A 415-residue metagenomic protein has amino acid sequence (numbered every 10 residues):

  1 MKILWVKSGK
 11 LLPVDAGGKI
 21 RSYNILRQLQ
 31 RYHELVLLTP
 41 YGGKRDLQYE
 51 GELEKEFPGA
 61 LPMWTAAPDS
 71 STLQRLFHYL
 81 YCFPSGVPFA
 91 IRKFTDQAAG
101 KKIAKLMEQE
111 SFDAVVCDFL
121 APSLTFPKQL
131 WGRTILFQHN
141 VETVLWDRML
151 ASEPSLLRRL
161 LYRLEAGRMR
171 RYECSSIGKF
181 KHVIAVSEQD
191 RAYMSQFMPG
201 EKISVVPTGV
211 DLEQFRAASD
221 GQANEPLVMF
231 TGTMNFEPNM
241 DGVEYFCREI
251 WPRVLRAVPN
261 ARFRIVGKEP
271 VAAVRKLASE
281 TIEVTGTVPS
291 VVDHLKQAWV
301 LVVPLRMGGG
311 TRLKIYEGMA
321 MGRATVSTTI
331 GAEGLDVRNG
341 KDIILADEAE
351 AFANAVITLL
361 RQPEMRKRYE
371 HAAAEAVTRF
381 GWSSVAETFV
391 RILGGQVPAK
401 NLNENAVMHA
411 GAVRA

Functional and structural regions predicted by a protein language model:
M1-M63, Q109-E110, G411-A415: N-terminal subdomain of nucleotide-sugar transferases
S8, L73-R92, I135-R171: Acceptor-binding helix/loop patch of EC 2.4 sugar-transfer enzymes, predominantly nucleotide-sugar-dependent
R133, T143, Y162-A217: Donor nucleotide-sugar binding/catalytic pocket of nucleotide-sugar-dependent glycosyltransferases
K181, I282, K296-G310, M321-A324: Acidic donor-binding loop of glycosyltransferase active sites
Q196, V205-Q297: Conserved catalytic-core segment of nucleotide-activated headgroup transferases in glycan assembly
K314-E317, A324-T328: Short hydrophobic beta-strand element within catalytic cores of glycosyltransferases and related nucleotide-activated
I343-E350, T358-E364: Conserved acidic donor-binding segment of nucleotide-sugar-dependent glycosyltransferases
E364-G394: A charged, aromatic-enriched C-terminal amphipathic alpha-helix characteristic of glycosyltransferases across folds
